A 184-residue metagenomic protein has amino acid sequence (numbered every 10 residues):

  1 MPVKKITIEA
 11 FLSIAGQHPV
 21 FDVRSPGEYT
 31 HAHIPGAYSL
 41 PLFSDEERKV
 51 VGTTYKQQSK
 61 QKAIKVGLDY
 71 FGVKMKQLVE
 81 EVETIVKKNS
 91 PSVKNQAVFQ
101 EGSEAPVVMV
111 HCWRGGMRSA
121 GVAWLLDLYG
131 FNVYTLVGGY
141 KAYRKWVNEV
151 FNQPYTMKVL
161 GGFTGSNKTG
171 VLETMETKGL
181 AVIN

Functional and structural regions predicted by a protein language model:
M1-H18: N-terminal extension/subdomain marker
I14-P91: Positively charged, proline/Ser/Thr-rich regional signature most characteristic of the Rhodanese/CDC25-like
H33-G36, Y129, K178: Short, structured coil segments at secondary-structure junctions
K65-T135: Catalytic cysteine-centered active loop of the rhodanese-like fold, especially the PTP/DSP P-loop
S103, E149-T156: Phosphate-binding P-loop
F131-K145: A short glycine-rich beta-strand->turn/loop micro-motif centered on a GG-aromatic cluster
T156-K178: Glycine-rich phosphate-binding P-loop
V182-N184: Conserved nucleotide-sensing/catalytic segment adjacent to the nucleotide-binding pocket in NTP-handling enzymes
